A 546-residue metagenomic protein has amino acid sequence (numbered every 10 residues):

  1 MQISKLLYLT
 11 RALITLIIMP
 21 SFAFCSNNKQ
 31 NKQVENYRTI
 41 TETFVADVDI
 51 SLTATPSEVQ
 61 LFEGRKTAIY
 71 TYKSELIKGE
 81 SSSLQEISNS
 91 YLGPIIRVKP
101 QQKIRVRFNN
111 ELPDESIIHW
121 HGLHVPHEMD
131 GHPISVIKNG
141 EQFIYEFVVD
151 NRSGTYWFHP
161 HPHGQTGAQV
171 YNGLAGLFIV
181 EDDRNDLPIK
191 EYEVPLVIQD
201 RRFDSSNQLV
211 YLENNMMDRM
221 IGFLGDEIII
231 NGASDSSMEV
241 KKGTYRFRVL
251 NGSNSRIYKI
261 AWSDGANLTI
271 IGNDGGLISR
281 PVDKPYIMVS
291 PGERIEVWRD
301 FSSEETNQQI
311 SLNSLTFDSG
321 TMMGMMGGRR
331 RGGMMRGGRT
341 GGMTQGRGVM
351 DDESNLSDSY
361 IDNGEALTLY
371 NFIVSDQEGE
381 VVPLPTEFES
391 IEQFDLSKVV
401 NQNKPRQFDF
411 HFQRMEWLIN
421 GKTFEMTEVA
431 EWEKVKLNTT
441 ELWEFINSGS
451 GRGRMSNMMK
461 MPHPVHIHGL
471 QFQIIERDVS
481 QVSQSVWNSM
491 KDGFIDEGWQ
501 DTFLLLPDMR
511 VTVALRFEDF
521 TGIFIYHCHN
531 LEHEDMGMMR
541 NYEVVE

Functional and structural regions predicted by a protein language model:
Q2-A12: Bacterial N-terminal signal peptides that target proteins for export
I18-M19, T521: Residue-level signal for mature regions of secreted extracellular proteins and peptides
S21-F24: C-terminal motif of bacterial Sec signal peptides marking the signal peptidase cleavage site
N28-D300, G320, G327-H411, G493-E497 (+3 more regions): Histidine-centered copper-binding motifs that mark active-site loops of extracellular/periplasmic copper enzymes
K29, L61-T67, K73-G79, G122 (+4 more regions): Active-site pocket scaffolds in enzymes
P113-S116, I257-K259, N307, G453 (+1 more regions): Short acidic/proline- and small/hydrophobic-mixed sequence motifs that coincide with surface turns and coil-to-beta
V148-G154, D300-T306, R516-G522: Short, surface-exposed loop/turn segments at beta-strand-coil junctions that are enriched for proline with nearby
Y156-P162, N307-S319, F524-C528: Short, aromatic- and glycine-rich surface loops/edge beta-strands on solvent-exposed regions
